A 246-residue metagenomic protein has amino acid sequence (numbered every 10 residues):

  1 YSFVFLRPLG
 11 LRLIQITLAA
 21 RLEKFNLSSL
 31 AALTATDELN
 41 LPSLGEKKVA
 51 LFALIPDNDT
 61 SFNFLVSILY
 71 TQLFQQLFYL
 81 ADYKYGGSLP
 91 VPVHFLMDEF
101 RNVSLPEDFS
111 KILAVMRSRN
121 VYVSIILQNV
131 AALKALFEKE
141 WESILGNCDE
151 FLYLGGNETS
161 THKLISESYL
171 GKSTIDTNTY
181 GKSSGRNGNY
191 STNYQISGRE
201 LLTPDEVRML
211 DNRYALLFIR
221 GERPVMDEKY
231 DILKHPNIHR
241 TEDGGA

Functional and structural regions predicted by a protein language model:
Y1-V121, L136, S197, D205-K229 (+1 more regions): P-loop NTPase motor domains
L113-L216: Conserved ATP-driven motor cores of ASCE-family P-loop NTPases powering translocation/secretion/packaging/pilus
